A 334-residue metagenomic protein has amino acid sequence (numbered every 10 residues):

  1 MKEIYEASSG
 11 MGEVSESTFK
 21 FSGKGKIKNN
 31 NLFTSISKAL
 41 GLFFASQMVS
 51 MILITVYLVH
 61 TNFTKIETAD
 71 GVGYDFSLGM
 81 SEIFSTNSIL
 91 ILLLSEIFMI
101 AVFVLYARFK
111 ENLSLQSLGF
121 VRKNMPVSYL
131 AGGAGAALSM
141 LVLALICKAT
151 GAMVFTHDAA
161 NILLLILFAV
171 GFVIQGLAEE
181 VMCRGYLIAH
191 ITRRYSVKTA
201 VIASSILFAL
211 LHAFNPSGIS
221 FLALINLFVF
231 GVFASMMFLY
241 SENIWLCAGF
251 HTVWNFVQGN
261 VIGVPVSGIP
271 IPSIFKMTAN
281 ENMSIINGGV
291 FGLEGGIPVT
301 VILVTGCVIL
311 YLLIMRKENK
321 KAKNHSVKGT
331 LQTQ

Functional and structural regions predicted by a protein language model:
M1-S114, G259-Q334: N-terminal, membrane-interfacial amphipathic/helix-forming hydrophobic leader that caps and precedes the first
F33-L40, I89-L93, Y129-A134, L165-I166 (+4 more regions): Hydrophobic alpha-helical transmembrane segments
L42, S46, S95, L207-F208 (+2 more regions): Transmembrane alpha-helical core residues of multi-pass small-molecule transporters, especially secondary transporters
L53-L92, R108-V181, I188-R194, K323-N324 (+1 more regions): Juxtamembrane helix-loop-helix connectors linking adjacent transmembrane helices in multi-pass membrane enzymes
N124-P126, A160-I162, Y195-T199, S220 (+1 more regions): Membrane-helix interface segments
M140-L143, F172, G176, S196-A213 (+1 more regions): Small-polar-interrupted transmembrane alpha-helices in polytopic inner-membrane proteins
T150-D158, H212-F221: Membrane-interface helix caps and helix-loop-helix hairpins in membrane proteins
A178-A203, M236-N243: Membrane-interface helix/loop boundary segments of multi-pass membrane proteins
